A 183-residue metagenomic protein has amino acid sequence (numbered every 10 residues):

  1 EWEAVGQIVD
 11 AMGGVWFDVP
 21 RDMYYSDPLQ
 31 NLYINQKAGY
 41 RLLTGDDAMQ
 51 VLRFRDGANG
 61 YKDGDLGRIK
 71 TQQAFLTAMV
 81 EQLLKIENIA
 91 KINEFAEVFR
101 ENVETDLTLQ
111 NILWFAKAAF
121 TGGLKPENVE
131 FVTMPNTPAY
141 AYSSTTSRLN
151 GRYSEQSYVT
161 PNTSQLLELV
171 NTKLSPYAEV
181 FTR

Functional and structural regions predicted by a protein language model:
E1-A4: Short helix-initiation/N-cap motifs at beta->coil->alpha
G6-E94, V98, Y177: Flexible, polar/acidic helix-loop-strand segments at domain edges
E104-R183: C-terminal solvent-exposed extensions
